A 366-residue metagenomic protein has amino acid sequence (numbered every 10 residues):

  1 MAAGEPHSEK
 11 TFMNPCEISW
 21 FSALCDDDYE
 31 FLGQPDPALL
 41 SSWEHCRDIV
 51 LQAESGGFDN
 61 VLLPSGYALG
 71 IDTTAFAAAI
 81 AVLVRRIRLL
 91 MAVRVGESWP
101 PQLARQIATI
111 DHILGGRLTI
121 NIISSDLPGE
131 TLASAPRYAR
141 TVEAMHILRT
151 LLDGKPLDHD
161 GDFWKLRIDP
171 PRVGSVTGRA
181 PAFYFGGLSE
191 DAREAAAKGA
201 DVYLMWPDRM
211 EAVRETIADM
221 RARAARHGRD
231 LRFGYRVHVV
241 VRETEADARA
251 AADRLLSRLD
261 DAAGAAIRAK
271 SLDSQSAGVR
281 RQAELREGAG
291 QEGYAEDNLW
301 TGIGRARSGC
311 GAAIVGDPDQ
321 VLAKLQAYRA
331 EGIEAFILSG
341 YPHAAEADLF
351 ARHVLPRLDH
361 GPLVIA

Functional and structural regions predicted by a protein language model:
G4-L83, D160, G178-P181: N-terminal beta1-alpha1-beta2 module of alpha/beta enzyme domains
S8-D27, S134-V176, D208-A330, D359-A366: An alpha-helical appendage that flanks or caps ligand/catalytic pockets
C16-S22, V61-L63, L89-V93, L118-I122 (+4 more regions): Hydrophobic faces of well-ordered beta-strands that scaffold small-molecule active sites in alpha/beta enzyme cores
D28-E44, A92-P101, T177-L188, V239-R242 (+1 more regions): Active-site mouth loops of central-metabolism enzymes
L39-Q52, Q106, G186-A195, D317-Y328: Short, acidic/polar
A53, G57, I80, I110 (+7 more regions): Conserved, mostly hydrophobic/aromatic
P64-D72, G96-P101, R209-E215, V241 (+2 more regions): Acidic-and-aromatic substrate-binding clefts and catalytic sites of carbohydrate-active enzymes
I71-M91, L151, A225, R352-I365: Alpha-helix-loop-beta-strand connector modules within alpha/beta enzyme cores
